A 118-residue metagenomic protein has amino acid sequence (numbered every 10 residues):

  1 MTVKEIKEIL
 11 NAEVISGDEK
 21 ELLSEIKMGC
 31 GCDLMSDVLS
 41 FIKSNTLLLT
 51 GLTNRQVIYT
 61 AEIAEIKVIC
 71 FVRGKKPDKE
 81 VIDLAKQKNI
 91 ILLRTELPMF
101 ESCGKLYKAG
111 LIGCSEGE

Functional and structural regions predicted by a protein language model:
T2-E5, P98: Short, structural beta-strand-to-alpha-helix junction motif
K7-G29: An N-cap/entry alpha-helix motif that binds or orients negatively charged groups
E21-S24, C30-L47, G51-E118: Feature captures the catalytic cores and cofactor-binding loops of soluble hydro-lyases/lyases that act on carboxylate
